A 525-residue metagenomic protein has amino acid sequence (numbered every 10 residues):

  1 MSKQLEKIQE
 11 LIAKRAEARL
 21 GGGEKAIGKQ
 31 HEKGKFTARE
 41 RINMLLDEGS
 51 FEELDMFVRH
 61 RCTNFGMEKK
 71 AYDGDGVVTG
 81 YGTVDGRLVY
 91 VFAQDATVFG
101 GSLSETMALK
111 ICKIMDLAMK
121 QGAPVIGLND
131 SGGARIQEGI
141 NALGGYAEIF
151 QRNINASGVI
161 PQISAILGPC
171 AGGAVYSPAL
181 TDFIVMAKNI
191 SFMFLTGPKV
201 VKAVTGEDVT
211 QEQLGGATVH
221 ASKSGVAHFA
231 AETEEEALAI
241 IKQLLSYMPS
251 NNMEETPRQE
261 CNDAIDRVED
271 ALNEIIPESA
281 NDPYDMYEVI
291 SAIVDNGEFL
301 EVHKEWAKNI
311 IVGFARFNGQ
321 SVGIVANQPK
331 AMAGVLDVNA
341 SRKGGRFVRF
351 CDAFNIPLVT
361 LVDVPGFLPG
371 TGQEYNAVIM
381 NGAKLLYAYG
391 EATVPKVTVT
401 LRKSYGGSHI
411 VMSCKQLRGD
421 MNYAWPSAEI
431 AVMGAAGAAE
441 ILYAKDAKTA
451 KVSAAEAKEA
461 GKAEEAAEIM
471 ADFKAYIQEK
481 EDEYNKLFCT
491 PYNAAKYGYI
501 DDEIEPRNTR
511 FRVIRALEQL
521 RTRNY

Functional and structural regions predicted by a protein language model:
M1-Y525: Ligand-binding clefts of soluble mixed alpha/beta catalytic domains
